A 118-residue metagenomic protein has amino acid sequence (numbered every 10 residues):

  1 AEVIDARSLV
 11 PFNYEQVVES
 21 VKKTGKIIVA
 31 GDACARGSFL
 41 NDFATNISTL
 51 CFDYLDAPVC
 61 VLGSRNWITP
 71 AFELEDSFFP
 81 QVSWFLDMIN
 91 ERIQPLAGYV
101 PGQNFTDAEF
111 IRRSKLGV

Functional and structural regions predicted by a protein language model:
A1-V118: Thiamine diphosphate
